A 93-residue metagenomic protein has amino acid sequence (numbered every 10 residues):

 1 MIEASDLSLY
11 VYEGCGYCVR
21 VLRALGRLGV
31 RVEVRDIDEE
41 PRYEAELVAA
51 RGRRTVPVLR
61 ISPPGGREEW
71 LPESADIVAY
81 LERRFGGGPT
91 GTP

Functional and structural regions predicted by a protein language model:
M1-E13, V19-P93: GST-like domain detector, emphasizing the conserved glutathione-binding G-site in the N-terminal thioredoxin-like
